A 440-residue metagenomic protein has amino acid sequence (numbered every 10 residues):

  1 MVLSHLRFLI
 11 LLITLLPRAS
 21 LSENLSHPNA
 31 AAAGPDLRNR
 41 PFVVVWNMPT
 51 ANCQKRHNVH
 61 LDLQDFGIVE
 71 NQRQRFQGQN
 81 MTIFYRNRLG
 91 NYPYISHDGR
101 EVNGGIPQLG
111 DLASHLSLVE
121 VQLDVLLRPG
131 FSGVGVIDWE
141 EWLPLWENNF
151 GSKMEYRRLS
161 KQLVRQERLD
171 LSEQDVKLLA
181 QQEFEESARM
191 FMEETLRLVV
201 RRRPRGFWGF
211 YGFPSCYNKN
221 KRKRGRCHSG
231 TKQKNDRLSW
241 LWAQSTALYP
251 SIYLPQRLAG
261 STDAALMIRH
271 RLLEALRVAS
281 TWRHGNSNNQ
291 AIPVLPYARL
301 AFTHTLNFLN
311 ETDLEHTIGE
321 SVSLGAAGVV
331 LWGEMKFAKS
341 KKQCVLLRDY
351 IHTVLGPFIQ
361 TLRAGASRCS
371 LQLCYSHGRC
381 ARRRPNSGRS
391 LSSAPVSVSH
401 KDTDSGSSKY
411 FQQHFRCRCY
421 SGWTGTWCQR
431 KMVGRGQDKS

Functional and structural regions predicted by a protein language model:
V2-R40: N-terminal signal peptide
G67-V69, V119-Q122, R226-S239, H270-T281 (+1 more regions): Alpha-helical scaffolding within the catalytic cores of extracellular/periplasmic polymer-degrading hydrolases
Q79-Y94, E141, W146-N149, K153-L179 (+3 more regions): Aromatic- and acid-rich polysaccharide-binding/catalytic face of secreted or lumenal carbohydrate-active enzymes
F210-S239, P255-S261, L266, T303-A326: Non-catalytic scaffold segments within catalytic domains of secreted glycoside hydrolases
R237, A243, I252-A301: Glycoside hydrolase catalytic-domain groove-lining segments
S367-H377: Disulfide-braced loops of extracellular cysteine-rich modules
C380, K409, Q413-G422: Extracellular cysteine-rich, disulfide-stabilized repeat modules
